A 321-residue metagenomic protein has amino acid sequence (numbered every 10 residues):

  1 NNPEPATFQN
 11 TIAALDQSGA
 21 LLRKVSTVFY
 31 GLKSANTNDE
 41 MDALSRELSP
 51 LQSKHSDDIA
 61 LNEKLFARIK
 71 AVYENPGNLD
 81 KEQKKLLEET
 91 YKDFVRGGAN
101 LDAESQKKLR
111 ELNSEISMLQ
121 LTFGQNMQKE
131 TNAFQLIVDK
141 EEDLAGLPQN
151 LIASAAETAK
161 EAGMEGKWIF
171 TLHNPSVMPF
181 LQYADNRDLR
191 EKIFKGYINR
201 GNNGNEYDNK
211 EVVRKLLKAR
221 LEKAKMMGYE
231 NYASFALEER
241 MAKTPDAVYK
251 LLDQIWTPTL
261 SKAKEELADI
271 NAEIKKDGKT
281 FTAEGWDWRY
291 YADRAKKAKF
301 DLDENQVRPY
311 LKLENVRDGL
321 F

Functional and structural regions predicted by a protein language model:
N1-P148: N-terminal helix-rich structural modules
N2-P3, G31-T37, A184, Y197-Y207 (+1 more regions): Membrane-interfacial helix termini and the short, flexible loops that connect transmembrane helices in multi-pass
E4-I12, N205-N209, V248-I255, L313: Membrane-entry segments of alpha-helical transmembrane domains in multi-pass membrane proteins
N10-T11, E111-L112, G124, Q182-N186 (+1 more regions): Composition- and surface-driven signal marking solvent-exposed, interaction-prone regions in large proteins
L86-L87, E115-M118, Q125, K129-T171 (+3 more regions): Active-site-proximal, well-structured secondary-structure segments within enzyme catalytic domains
F94-V95, S176-Y183, G201-E206, L237-V248 (+2 more regions): Second-shell loop/turn segments in exported
G98-L112, R200-F235: A conserved hydrophobic secondary-structure block that centers on an alpha-helix together with its immediately flanking
E161-G201, W288: Active-site-adjacent "gating/activation" loops or surface patches in catalytic cores
